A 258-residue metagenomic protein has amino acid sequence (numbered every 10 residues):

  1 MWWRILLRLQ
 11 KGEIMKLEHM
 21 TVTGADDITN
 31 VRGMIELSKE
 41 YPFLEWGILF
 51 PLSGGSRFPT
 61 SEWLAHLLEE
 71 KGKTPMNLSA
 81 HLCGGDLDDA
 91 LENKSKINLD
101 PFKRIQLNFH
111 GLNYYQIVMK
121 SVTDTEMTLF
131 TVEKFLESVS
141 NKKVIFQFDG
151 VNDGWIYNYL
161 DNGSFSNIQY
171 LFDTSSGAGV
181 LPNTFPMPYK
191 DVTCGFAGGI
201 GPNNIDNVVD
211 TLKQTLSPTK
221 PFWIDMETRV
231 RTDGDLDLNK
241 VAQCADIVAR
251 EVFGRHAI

Functional and structural regions predicted by a protein language model:
M1-I14: Short, Lys/Arg-enriched N-terminal segments with co-localized hydrophobic residues within the first ~10-30 amino acids
G12-Q106, L112-Y115, T125, F146-F148 (+7 more regions): Conserved N-terminal beta1-alpha1 strand-loop-helix module at the mouth
S121-M127: Divalent metal-binding pocket/active-site signature
T128-K142: Conserved phosphate/ATP/ADP-binding segment of small-molecule kinases
L171-T174: His/Asp/Glu-enriched short active-site or ligand-binding loop at hydrolase and phosphoryl-transfer sites
G198-G199: Conserved donor-binding loops in enzymes that form glycosidic bonds
